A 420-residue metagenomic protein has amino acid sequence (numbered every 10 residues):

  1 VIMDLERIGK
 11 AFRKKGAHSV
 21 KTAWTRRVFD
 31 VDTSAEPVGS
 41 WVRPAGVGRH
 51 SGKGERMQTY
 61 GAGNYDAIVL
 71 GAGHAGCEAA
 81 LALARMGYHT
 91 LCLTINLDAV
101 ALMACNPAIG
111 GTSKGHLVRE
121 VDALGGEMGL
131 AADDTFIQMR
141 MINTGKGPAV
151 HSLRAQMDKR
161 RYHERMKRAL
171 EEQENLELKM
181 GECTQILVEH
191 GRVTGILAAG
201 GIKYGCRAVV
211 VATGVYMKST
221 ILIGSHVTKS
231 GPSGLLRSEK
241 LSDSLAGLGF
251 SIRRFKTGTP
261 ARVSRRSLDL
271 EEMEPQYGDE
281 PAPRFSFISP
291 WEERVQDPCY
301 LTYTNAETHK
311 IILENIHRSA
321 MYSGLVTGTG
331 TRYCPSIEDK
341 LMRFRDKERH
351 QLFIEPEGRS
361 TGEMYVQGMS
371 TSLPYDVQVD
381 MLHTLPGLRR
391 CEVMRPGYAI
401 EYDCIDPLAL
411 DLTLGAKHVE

Functional and structural regions predicted by a protein language model:
I2-I8, K14: Extreme N-terminal basic, low-complexity initiation segments that serve as generic localization/processing leaders
D4, H18, D30-D32, H50: Intrinsic-disorder-associated, low-complexity terminal segments enriched in Asp/Asn/His/Tyr and depleted of Lys/Arg
G61-A75: Beta1/beta-strand and adjacent pyrophosphate-binding region of the FAD-binding site in flavoprotein oxidoreductases
G63-N64, A79-Q185, A212-P232, L236 (+3 more regions): Conserved N-terminal/central alpha/beta ligand/cofactor-binding core
L70, Y204-T213: Short hydrophobic core segments
L187-I202: Conserved beta-strand-loop-beta-strand element in the redox core of flavoprotein oxidoreductases
Y365-E420: A glycine-rich dinucleotide-binding beta-alpha-beta segment and adjacent secondary-structure elements that constitute
